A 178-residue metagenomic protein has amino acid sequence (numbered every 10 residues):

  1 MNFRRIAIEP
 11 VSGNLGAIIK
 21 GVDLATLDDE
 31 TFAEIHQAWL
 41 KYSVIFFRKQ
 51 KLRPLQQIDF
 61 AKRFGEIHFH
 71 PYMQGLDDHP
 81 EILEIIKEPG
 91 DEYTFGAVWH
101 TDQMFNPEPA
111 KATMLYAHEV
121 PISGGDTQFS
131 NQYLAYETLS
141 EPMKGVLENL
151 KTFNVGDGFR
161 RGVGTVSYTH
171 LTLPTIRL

Functional and structural regions predicted by a protein language model:
M1-F129: Non-heme Fe(II)-dependent double-stranded beta-helix
F105, D157-R160, L173: Low-complexity, compositionally biased segments
Y133-Y168: Hydrophobic, aromatic-enriched interface-forming segments
T169-T175: Conserved small/polar residues in nucleotide/adenosyl-binding loops
